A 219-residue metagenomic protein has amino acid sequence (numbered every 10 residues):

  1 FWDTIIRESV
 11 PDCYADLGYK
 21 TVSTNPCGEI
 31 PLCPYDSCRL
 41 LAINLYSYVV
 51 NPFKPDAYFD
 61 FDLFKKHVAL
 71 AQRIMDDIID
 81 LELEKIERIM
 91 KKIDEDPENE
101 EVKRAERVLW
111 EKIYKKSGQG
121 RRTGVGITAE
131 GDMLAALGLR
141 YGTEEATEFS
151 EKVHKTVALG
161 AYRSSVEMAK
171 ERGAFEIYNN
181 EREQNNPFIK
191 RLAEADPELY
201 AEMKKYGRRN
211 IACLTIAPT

Functional and structural regions predicted by a protein language model:
F1-S117, R122, I127-L134: Function-dense linear segments that define catalytic or interfacial modules in macromolecule-processing proteins
H67-Y114, G118, R140-T219: Internal maturation/activation junctions in enzymes
